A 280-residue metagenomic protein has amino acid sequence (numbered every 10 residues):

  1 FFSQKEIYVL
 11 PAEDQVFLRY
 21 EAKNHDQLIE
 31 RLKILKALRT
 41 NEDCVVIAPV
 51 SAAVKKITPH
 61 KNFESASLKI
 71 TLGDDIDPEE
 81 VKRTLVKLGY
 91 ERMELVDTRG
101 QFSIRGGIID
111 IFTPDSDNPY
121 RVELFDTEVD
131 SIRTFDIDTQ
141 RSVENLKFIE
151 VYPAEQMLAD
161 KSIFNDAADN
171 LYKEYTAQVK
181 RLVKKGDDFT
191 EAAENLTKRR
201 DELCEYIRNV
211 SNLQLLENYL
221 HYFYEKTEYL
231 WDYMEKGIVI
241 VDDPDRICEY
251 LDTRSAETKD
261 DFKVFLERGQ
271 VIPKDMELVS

Functional and structural regions predicted by a protein language model:
F1-S280: ASCE RecA-like P-loop NTPase motor cores that couple ATP hydrolysis to mechanical translocation on nucleic acids
